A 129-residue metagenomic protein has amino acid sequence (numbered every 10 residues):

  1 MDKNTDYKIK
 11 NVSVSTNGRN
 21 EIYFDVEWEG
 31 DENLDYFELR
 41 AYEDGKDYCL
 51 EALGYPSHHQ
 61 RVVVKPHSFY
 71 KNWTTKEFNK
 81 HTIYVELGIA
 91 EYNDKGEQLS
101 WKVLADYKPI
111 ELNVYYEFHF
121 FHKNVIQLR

Functional and structural regions predicted by a protein language model:
M1-I22, N113-R129: Short, compositionally biased P/S/T/A/G/V-rich stretches that sit at domain boundaries
D2, S15-N17, E43, P56 (+1 more regions): Acidic surface patches and DE-rich sequence motifs
T16-N20, N33, E77-H81: Solvent-exposed loop and beta-edge segments used for protein-protein assembly and interaction
I22-D31: Conserved aromatic anchor
G30, A41-G45, I89-N93: Residue-level signal for short segments within beta-strands and strand-turn junctions of well-structured beta-sheet
Y36-N79: Recognizes extended acidic, P/S/T-rich segments that occur within or adjacent to Ig-like beta-sandwich modules
T75-E97: Beta-strand-rich modules
D94-F118: Extracellular fibronectin type III
